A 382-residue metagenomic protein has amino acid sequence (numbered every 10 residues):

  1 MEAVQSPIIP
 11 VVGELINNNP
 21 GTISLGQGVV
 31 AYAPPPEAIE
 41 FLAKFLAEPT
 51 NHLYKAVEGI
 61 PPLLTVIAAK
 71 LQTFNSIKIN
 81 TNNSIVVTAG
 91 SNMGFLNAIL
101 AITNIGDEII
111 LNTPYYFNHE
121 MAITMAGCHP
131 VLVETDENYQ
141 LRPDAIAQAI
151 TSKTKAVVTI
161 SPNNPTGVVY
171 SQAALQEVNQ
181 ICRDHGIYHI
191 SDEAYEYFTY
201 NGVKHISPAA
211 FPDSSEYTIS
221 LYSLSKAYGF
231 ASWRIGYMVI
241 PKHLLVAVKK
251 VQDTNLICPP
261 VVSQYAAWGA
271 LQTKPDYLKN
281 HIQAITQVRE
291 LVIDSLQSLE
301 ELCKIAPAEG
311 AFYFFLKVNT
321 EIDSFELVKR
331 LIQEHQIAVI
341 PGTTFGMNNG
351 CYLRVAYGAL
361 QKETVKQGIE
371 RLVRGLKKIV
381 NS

Functional and structural regions predicted by a protein language model:
E2-A89, N97, A270-T273, K378-S382: N-terminal small-domain helix-loop-helix segment of the aminotransferase-like
N19, A126, D184-H185, H335 (+1 more regions): Helix C-cap/helix->beta junction micro-motif
L100-T159: PLP-dependent aminotransferase-like
C128, D184-I187, S214-E216: A short helix->loop->beta-strand "cap" motif at the edges of active sites that frequently abuts
E137-K204: Active-site phosphate-binding strand-loop segment of PLP-dependent enzymes
F211, E216-T286, D294-S295, L376: Conserved core segment of the aminotransferase class I/II
W268, A284-I293, I305-K317, N349: Conserved glycine-rich beta-strand-loop-beta hairpin in the small C-terminal domain of fold type I
E321, R330-V339, F345-S382: PLP-dependent enzyme catalytic core of the Aspartate aminotransferase-like
